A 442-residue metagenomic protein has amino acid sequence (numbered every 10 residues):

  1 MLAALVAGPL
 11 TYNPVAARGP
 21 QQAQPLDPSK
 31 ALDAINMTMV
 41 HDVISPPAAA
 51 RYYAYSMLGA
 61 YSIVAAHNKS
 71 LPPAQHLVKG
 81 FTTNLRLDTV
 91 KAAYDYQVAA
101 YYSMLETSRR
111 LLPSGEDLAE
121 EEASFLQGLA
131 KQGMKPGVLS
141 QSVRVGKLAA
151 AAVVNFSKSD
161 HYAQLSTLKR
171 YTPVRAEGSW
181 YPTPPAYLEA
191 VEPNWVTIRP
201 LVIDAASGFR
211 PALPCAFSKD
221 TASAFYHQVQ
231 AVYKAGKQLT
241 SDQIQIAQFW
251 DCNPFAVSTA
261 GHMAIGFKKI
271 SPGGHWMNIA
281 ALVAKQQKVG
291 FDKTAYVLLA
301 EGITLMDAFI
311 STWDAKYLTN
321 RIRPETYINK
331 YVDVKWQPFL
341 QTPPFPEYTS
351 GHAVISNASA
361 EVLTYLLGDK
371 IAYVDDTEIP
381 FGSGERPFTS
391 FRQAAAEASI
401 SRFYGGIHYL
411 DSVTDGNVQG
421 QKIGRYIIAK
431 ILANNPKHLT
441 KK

Functional and structural regions predicted by a protein language model:
M1-Q22: Bacterial Sec-dependent N-terminal signal peptides
R18-K442: Acidic/polar surface patches and capping/hinge elements
